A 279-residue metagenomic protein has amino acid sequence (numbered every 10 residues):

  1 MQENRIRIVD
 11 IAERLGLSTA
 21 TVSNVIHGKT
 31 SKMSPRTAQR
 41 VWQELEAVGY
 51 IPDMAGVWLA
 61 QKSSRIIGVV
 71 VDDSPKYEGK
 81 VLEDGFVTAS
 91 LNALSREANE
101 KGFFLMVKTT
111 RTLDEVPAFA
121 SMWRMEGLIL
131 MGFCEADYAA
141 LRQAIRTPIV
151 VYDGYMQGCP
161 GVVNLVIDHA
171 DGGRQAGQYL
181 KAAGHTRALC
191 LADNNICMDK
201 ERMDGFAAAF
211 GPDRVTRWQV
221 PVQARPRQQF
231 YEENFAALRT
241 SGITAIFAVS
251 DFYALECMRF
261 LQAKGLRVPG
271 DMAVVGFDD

Functional and structural regions predicted by a protein language model:
M1-E3, K62, I66-Q178, N234-S241 (+2 more regions): Alpha-helical recognition/docking segments in bacterial nutrient-uptake and carbohydrate-utilization systems
M1-R65: N-terminal helix-turn-helix DNA-binding module of bacterial transcription factors
I51, E100-F104, P148, T186 (+1 more regions): Residue-level detector of anion-binding/catalytic polar loops
G68, T186-L191, T244-F247, M272-A273: Conserved beta-strand elements of the Class I
T109, A192, Q219-P221: Residue-level recognition of beta-strand->loop/alpha-helix junctions
L128, F133-A136, D199-D279: Hydrophobic alpha-helical
Y152-G154, I167, L191, D271 (+1 more regions): Generic beta-sheet signal
R174-T216: An alpha-beta-alpha
